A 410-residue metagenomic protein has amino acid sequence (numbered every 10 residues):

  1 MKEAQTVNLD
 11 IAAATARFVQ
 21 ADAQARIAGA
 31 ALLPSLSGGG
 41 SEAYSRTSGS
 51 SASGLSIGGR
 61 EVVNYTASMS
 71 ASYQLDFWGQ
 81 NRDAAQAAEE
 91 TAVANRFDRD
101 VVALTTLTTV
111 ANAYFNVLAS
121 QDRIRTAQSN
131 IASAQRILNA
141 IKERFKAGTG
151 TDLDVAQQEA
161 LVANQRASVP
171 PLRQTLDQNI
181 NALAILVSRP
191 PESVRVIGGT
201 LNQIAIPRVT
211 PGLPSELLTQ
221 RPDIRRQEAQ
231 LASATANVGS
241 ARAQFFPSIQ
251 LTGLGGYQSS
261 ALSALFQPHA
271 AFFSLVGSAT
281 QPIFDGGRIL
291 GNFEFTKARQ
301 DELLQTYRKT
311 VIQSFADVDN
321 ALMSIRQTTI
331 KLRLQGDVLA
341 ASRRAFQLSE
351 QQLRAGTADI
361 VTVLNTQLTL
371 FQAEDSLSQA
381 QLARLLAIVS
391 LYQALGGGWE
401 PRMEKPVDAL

Functional and structural regions predicted by a protein language model:
M1-A111, I249-G253, I283-F293: Short flexible linkers and secondary-structure junctions
K2, S41-S70, S193-T210, G239 (+2 more regions): Small/polar, glycine/serine/threonine/aspartate-rich low-complexity segments that form flexible
Q5-N8, A30, R60, A67 (+6 more regions): Amphipathic alpha-helical coiled-coil scaffold segments and their short linker/junction regions
A12-A13, G29, L75-A103, S129 (+8 more regions): Sec/SRP-type N-terminal targeting helices
N81, R99-L213, S324, L348-Q351 (+1 more regions): Periplasmic alpha-helical coiled-coil/stalk elements that build and connect Gram-negative outer-membrane
F145-T149, L353-T357, A394-G398: A short glycine-centered flexible hinge/capping loop motif at secondary-structure junctions
L153, T357-S378: Short terminal targeting/anchoring segments
P191, A205, V209, L322 (+1 more regions): Acidic, low-complexity, intrinsically disordered peripheral segments
